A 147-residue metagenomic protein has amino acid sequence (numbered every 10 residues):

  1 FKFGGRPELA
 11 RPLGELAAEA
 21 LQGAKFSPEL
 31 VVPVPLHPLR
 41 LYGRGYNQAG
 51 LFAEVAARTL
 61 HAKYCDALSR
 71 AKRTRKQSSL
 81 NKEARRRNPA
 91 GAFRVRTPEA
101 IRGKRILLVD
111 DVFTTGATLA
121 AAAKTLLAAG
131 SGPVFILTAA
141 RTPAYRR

Functional and structural regions predicted by a protein language model:
F1-L108, T115-R147: Conserved PRPP/pyrophosphate-binding segment of the phosphoribosyltransferase/PRPP-pathway fold
